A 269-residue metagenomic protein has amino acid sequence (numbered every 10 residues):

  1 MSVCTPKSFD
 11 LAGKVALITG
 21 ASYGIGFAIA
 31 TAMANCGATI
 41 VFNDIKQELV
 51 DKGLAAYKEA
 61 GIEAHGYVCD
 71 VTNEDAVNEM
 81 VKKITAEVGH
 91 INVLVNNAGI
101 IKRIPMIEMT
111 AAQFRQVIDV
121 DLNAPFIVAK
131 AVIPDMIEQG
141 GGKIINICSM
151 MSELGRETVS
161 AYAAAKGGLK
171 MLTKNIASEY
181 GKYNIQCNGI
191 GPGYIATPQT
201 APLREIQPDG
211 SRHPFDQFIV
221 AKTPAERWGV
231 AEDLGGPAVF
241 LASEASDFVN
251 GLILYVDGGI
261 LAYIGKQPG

Functional and structural regions predicted by a protein language model:
V15, S22-G24: Conserved glycine-rich cofactor-binding loop
V95, G181, Q186, V249-G251: Short, small/polar-rich loop/turn modules that mediate ligand/substrate recognition or access, typified
P105-M106, Q113-I118, F215, I219: Substrate-binding pocket helix/loop in short-chain dehydrogenase/reductase
F126, G141, R227-V256, L261: C-terminal substrate-recognition "lid" of short-chain dehydrogenase/reductases
A129, A165, T173: Active-site helix of classical SDR
P134, S178-K182, D247: Alpha-helical segment proximal to the catalytic Tyr-Lys
S149: Residue(s) in the substrate-gating loop at a strand-loop-helix junction that position the organic substrate next
